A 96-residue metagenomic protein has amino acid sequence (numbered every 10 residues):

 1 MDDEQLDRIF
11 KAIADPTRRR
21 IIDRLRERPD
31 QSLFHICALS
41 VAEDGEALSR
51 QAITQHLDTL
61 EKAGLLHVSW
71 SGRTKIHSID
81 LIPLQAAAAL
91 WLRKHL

Functional and structural regions predicted by a protein language model:
M1-D3: Long, low-complexity, charged/polar intrinsically disordered regions in eukaryotic proteins
Q5, K11-A12, P16-Q51, T74-A86: N-terminal helix-turn-helix DNA-binding core of bacterial DNA-binding proteins
S32, W70, L92-K94: Hydrophobic alpha-helical segments
L57-D58: Short, hydrophobic-biased segments on the C-terminal half of alpha helices that form "recognition helices"
E61-G72, S78: Beta-hairpin "wing" of winged helix-turn-helix
L84-L96: C-terminal structural segments of small proteins and small subunits
